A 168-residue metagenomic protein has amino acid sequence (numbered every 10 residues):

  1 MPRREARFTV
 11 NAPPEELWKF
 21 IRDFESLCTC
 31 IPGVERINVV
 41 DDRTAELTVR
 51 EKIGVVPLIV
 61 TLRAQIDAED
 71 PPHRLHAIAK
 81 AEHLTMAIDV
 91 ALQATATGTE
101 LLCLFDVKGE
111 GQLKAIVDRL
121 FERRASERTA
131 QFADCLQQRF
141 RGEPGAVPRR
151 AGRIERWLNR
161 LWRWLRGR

Functional and structural regions predicted by a protein language model:
M1-E46, G152-R168: Hydrophobic ligand-binding cavity/cleft-lining segments
R3-R7, T44, I59-T61, R74 (+2 more regions): Intrinsic-disorder/low-complexity, polar/charged segments enriched in Ser/Thr/Lys/Arg/Asp/Glu/Gln
A6-F8, V34-E35, T61-A68, A79 (+1 more regions): Hydrophobic/aromatic beta-strand elements that line small-molecule binding cavities or substrate pockets in beta-rich
P13, D42, P71, T95-G98: Short strand-connecting beta-turns/loops that link adjacent beta-strands
N38-H83, G167-R168: Glycine-rich portal/gate segments that line the openings of hydrophobic small-molecule binding cavities
I78-A130: Beta-strand/loop substructures that line and gate deep hydrophobic ligand-binding cavities in soluble
L113-W164: A conserved amphipathic terminal alpha-helix motif
